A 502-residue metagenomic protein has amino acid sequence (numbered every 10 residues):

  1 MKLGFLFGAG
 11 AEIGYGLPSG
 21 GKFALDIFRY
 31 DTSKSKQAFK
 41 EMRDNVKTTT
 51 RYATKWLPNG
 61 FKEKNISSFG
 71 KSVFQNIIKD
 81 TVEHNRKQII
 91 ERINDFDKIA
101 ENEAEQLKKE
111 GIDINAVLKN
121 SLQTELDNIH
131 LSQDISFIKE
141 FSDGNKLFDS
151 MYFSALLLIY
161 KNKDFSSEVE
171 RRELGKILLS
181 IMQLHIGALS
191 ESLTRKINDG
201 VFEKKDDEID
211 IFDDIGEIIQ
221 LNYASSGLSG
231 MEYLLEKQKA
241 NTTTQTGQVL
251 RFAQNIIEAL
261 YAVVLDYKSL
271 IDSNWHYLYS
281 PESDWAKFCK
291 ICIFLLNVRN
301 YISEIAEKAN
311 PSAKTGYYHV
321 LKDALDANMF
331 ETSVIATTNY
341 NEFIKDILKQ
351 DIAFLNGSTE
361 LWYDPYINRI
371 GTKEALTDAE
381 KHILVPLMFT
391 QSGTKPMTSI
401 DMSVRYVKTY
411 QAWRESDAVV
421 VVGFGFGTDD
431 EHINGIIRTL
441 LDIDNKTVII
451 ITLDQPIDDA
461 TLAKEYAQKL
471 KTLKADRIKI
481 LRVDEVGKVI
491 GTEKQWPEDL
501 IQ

Functional and structural regions predicted by a protein language model:
M1-Y15, S19-S150, L156, V407-Q502: SIR2/sirtuin-family catalytic core signature
K47-D401: Extended, H/D-rich, highly charged conserved domains that either
Y318-A324, Y406-K408, G435: A generic local structural motif
